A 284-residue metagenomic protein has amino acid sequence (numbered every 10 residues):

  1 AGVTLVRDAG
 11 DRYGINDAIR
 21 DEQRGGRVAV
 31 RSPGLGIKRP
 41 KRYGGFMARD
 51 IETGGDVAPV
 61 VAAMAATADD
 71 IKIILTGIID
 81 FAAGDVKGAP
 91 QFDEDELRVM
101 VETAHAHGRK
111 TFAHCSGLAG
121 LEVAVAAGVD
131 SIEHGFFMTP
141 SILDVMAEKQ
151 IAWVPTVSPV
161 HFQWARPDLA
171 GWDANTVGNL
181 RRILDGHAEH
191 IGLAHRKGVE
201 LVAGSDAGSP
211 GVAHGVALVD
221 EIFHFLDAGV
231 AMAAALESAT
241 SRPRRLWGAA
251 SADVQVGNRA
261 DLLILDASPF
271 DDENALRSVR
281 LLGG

Functional and structural regions predicted by a protein language model:
A1-H105, I151-V160, R166: Divalent-metal coordination cores built from histidine and acidic residues
G2, V30, I71, A104 (+8 more regions): Divalent metal-coordination and catalytic microenvironments
G14-D17, G120-L121, T139-L143: Short, well-ordered alpha-helical microsegments
D93-A104, F112-V125: N-terminal active-site wall of soluble small-molecule enzyme domains
A106, K110, G171, N175 (+1 more regions): His/Asp/Glu-enriched, well-ordered alpha-helical/loop segment that forms or immediately abuts the divalent-metal
F112-A113, D130-T139: Catalytic beta/alpha-barrel core
A126-S131, A147-W153, G171-A174, G198-E200: Glycine-enriched alpha-helix->loop->beta-strand junction motifs that scaffold or abut catalytic
